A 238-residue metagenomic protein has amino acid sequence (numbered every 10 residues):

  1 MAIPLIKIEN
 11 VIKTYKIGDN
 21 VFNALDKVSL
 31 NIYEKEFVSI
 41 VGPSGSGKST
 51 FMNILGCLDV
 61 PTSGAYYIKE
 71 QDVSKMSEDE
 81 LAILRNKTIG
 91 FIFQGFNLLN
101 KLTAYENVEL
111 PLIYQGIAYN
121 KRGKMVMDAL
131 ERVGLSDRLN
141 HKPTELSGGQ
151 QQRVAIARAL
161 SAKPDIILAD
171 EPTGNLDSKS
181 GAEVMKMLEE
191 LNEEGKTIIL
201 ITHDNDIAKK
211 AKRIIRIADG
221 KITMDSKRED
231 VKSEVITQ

Functional and structural regions predicted by a protein language model:
I3-I217: ABC family nucleotide-binding domain
K221-Q238: Conserved beta-strand-loop-alpha-helix hinge in the C-terminal portion of ABC ATPase nucleotide-binding domains
